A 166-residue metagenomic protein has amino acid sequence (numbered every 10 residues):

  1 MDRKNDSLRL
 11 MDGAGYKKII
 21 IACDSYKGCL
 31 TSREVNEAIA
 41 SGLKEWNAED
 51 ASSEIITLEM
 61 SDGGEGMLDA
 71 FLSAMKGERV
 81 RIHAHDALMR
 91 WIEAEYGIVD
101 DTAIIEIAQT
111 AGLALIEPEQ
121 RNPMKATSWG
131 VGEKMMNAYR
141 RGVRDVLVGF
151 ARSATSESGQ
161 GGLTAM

Functional and structural regions predicted by a protein language model:
R3-F150, A154-M166: N-terminal loops that bind phosphate or other acidic moieties and the adjacent beta-alpha structural core
